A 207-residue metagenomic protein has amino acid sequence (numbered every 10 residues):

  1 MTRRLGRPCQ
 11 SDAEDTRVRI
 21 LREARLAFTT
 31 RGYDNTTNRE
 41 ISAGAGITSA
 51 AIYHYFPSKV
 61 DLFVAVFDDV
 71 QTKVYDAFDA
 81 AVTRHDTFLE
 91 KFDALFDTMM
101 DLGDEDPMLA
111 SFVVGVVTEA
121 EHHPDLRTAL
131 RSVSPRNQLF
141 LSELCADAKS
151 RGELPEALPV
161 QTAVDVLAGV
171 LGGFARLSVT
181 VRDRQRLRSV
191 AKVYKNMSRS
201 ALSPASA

Functional and structural regions predicted by a protein language model:
M1-D15, R22, T180, S206-A207: N-terminal intrinsically disordered/low-complexity leader segments
D15, R19, E23-D61, A65: Helix-turn-helix
N38, D68-V74: Short, basic, alpha-helical segments at the C-terminal edge of helix-turn-helix-like DNA-binding modules
L62, F96-M99, V113-V117, L167 (+2 more regions): Short alpha-helical scaffolding segments that buttress acidic/His motifs in well-ordered protein cores
A65, D79-L109, V160-L167, A191: Hydrophobic alpha-helical connector segments
D69, A80, A129-R136, F140-E143: Short, solvent-exposed amphipathic helices
K91, D104-T128: Amphipathic alpha-helical segments used for helix-helix packing
R127-R131, P135, K149-M197, A205-A207: Hydrophobic/aromatic-rich alpha-helical bundle segments in the mid-to-C-terminal region
